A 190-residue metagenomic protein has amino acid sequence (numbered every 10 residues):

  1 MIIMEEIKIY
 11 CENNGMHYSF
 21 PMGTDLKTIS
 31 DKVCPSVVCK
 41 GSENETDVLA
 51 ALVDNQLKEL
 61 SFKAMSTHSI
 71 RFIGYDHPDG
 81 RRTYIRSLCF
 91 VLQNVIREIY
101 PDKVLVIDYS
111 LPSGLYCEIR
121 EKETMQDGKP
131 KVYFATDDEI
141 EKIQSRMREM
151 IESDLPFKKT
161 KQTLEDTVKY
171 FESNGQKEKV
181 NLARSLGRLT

Functional and structural regions predicted by a protein language model:
M1-C89, N94-I96, Y100-P112, K122 (+1 more regions): Ubiquitin-like/PB1-type beta-grasp interaction modules and other compact soluble beta-rich domains
L111, E123-T190: Non-catalytic interaction/regulatory segments
E118-R120: Short hydrophobic/aromatic beta-strand micro-patches that form the beta-sheet surface supporting nucleotide- or nucleic
